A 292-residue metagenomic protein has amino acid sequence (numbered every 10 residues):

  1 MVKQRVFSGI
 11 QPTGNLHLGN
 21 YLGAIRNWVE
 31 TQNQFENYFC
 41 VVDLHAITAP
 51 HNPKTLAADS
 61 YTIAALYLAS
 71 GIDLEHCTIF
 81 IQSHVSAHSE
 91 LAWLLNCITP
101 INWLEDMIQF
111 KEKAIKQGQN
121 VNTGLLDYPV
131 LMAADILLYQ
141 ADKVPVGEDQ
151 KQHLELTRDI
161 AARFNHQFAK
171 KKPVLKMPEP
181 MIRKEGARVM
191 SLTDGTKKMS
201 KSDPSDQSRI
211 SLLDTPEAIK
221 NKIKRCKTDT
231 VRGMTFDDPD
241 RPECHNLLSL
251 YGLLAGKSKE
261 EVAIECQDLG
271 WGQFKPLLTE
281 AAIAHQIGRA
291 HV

Functional and structural regions predicted by a protein language model:
V2-A134, A281, H285-Q286: N-terminal Rossmann-like or analogous alpha/beta NTP/dinucleotide-binding catalytic cores that position adenine
L18-N20, R158-R289: Conserved nucleotide- and phosphate/pyrophosphate-binding catalytic cores in adenylate/nucleotidyl-handling enzymes
N52-P53, K143-G147, M234: Short, polar/flexible loop-turn hinges at active-site or ligand-entry regions and domain interfaces
L56, H153, F274: Hydrophobic (often cysteine-bearing) scaffold residues that line and stabilize catalytic clefts of nucleotide/cofactor
Y67, L95, D149, T196 (+1 more regions): Divalent metal-coordination and catalytic microenvironments
T99-E105, L138-P145, L253-V262, G288: Short helix-capping/linker segments at secondary-structure and domain boundaries
Q109-F168, S191: Internal, conserved structured core segments that host functional sites
